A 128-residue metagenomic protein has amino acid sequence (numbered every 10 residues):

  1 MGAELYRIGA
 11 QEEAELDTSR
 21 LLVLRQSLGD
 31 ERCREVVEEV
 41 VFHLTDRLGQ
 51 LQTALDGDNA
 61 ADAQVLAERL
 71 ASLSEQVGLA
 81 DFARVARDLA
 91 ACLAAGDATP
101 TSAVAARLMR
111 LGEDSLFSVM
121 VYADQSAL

Functional and structural regions predicted by a protein language model:
M1-V65, R69-Q76, A80-L128: Two-component system phosphorelay core
